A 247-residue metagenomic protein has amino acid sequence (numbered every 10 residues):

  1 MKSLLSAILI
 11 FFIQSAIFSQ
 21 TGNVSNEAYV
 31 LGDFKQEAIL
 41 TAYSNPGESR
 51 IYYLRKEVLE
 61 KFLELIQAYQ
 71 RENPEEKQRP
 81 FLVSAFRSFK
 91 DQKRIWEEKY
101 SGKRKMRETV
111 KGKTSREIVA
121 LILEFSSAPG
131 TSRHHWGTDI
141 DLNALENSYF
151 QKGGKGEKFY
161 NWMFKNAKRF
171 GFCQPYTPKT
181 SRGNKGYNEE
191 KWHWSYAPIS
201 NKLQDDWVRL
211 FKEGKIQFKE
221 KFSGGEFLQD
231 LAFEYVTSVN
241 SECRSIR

Functional and structural regions predicted by a protein language model:
L4-Q14: Sec-dependent N-terminal signal peptides
A16-S19: Sec/Tat signal peptide C-region and signal peptidase I cleavage site
T21-R247: Cell-envelope/glycan interface and biosynthesis
